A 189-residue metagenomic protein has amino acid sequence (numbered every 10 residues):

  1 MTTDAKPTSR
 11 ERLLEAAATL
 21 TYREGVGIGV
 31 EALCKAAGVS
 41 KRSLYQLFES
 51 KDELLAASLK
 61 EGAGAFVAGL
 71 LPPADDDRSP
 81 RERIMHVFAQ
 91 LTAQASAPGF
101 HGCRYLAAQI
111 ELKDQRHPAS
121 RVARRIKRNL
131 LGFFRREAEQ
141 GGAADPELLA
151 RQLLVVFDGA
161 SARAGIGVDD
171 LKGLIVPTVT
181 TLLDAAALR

Functional and structural regions predicted by a protein language model:
M1-T8, R189: N-terminal intrinsically disordered/low-complexity leader segments
P7, T21-V26, Y45-A57: HTH DNA-binding helix-turn interface
P7-V39: Short, amphipathic alpha-helix enriched in basic
L13-T21, L91, F134, F157: Short hydrophobic clusters on alpha-helical segments that form packing/core surfaces in small helical domains
R42: Key DNA-contact positions within bacterial/archaeal DNA-binding proteins
A57, L71-H101, A150-L153: Hydrophobic alpha-helical connector segments
A95-P118: Amphipathic alpha-helical segments used for helix-helix packing
P118-R128, E139-R189: Hydrophobic/aromatic-rich alpha-helical bundle segments in the mid-to-C-terminal region
